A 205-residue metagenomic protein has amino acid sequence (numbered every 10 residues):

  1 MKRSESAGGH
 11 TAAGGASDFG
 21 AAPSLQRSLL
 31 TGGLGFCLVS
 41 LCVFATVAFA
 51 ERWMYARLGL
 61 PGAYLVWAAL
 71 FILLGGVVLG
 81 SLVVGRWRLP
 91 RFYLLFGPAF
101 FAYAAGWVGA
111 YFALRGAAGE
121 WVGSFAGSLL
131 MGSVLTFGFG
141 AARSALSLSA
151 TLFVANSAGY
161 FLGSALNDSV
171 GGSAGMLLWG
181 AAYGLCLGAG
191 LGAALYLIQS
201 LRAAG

Functional and structural regions predicted by a protein language model:
M1-L89, S169, A194-G205: N-terminal topogenic module of multi-pass integral membrane proteins
G20-S40, G85-A102, F139-G159, A174 (+2 more regions): Cytoplasm-facing juxtamembrane segments at the starts of transmembrane helices in multi-pass membrane proteins
V39-V43, V47, G75, A102-W107 (+4 more regions): Alpha-helical transmembrane segments of multipass membrane proteins
V47-A69, R86-Y93, A104-F125, R143-L146 (+1 more regions): Membrane-helix interface and helix-disruption motif detector
A68-V77, G119-T136: Generic alpha-helical transmembrane segments
W107-G116, M131-G140, L152: Conserved mixed alpha/beta catalytic, RNA-binding, or beta-rich assembly cores of soluble enzyme, regulatory
G127-S147, G192-A194: Alpha-helical transmembrane segments in multipass membrane proteins, preferentially the mid-helix core
S173-Y196: A generic structured-segment signal
